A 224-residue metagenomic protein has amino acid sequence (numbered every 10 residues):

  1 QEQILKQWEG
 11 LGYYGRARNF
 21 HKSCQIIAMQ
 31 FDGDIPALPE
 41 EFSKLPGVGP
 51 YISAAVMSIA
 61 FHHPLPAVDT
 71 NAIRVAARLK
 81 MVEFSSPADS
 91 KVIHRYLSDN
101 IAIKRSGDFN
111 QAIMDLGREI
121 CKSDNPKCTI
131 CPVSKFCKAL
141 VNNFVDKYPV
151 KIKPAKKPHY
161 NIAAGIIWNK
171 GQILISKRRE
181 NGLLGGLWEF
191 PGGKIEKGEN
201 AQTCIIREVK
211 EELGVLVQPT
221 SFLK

Functional and structural regions predicted by a protein language model:
Q1-K127, V133-N142, L216: Catalytic cores of DNA base-excision repair glycosylases
Y14, H159, I195-E199: Short, solvent-exposed loop/helix junctions and linker helices that flank or host conserved functional motifs
I35, C137, Y148, F190 (+1 more regions): Short clusters of hydrophobic/aromatic residues that line enzyme substrate/ligand-binding pockets
E40, M114, N125-P126, N142 (+3 more regions): Short capping/connector residues at structural and topological boundaries
H63, I162-A163, N200: Short loop/turn microsegments at loop-to-beta-strand junctions
S134, V141-E189: N-terminal strand-loop-strand
N169-Q218: Conserved Nudix-box catalytic region and its N-terminal flanking loop in Nudix hydrolases and closely related
F222-K224: Core RNA-modification/binding signature centered on pseudouridine synthases
